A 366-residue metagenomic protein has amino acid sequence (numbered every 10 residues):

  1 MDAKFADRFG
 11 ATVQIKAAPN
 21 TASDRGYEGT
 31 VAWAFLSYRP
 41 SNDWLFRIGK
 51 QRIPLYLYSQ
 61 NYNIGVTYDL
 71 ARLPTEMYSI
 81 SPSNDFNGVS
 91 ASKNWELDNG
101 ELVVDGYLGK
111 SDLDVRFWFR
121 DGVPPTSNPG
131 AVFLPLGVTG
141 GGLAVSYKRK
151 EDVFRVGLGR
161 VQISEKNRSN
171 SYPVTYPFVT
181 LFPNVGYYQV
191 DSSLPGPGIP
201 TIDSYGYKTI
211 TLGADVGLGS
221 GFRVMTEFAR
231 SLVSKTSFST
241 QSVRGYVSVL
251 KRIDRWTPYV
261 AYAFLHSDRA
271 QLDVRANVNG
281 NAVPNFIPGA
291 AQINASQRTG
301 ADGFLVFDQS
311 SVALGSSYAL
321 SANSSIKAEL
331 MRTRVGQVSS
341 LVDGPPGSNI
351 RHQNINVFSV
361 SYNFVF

Functional and structural regions predicted by a protein language model:
M1-D114, G137, G141, V145-V153 (+2 more regions): Outer membrane beta-barrel
D2, W33, G88-S90, A131 (+5 more regions): Membrane-embedded beta-strand positions in outer-membrane beta-barrel channels/transporters
R25-E28, Y78-D85, F133-V138, K148 (+4 more regions): Short sequence motifs at beta-strands and strand-loop junctions characteristic of Gram-negative outer-membrane
R39, V156-S164, N170-F366: Outer-membrane beta-barrel pore domains
L55-L57, L113-V115, I163-K166, Q337: Short catalytic/ligand-binding loop motif for oxyanion handling, primarily in non-cytosolic enzymes, centered on
V103-D105, V115-D121, G157, N167-R168: A short secondary-structure junction signal
G109, R116-P124, A131-L134: A conserved mid-domain beta-alpha-beta active-site/ligand-binding segment of alpha/beta enzyme cores
P125-N170: Loop-centered beta-sheet repeat module
